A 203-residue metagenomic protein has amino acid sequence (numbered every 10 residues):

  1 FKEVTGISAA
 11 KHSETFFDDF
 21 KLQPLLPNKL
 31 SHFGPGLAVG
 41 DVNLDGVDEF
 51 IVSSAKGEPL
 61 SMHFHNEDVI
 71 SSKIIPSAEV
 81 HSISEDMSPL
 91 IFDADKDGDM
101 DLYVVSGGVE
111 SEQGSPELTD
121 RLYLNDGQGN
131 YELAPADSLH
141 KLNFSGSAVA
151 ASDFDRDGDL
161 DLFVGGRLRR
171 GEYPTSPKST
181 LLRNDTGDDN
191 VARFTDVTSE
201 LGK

Functional and structural regions predicted by a protein language model:
F1-K203: Acidic, glycine/proline-rich Ca2+-coordinating loop motifs
